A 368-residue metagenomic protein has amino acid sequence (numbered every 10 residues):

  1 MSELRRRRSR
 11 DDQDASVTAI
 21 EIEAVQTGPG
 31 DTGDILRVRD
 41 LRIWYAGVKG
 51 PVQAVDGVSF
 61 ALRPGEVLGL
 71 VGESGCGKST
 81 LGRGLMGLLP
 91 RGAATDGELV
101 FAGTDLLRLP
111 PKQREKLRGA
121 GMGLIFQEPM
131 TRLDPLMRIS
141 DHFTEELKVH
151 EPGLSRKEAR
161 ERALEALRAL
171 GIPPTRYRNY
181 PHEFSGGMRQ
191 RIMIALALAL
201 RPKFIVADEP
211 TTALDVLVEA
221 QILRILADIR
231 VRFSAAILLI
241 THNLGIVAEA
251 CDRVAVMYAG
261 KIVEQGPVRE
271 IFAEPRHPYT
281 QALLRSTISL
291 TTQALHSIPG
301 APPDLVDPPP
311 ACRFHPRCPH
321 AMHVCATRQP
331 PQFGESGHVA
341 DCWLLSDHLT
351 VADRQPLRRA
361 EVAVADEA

Functional and structural regions predicted by a protein language model:
E3, I20-A24, G28-D34, P51 (+2 more regions): Short catalytic/signature loops enriched in Gly
D31-I35, W44-G57, P64, L88-A94 (+3 more regions): A short, flexible loop at the N-terminus of ABC-type nucleotide-binding domains that lies
K49, L106-G123, D141, V149 (+3 more regions): ABC ATPase NBD coupling module
E73, G87, P202, V206-P210 (+1 more regions): P-loop NTP-binding/switch modules centered on Walker-like glycine-rich loops
A94-D105: Conserved ABC transporter NBD signature motif
T104-D105, K157-T175, L284: Conserved ABC ATPase "signature" region
Y180-F184, M188: Conserved ABC ATPase signature
